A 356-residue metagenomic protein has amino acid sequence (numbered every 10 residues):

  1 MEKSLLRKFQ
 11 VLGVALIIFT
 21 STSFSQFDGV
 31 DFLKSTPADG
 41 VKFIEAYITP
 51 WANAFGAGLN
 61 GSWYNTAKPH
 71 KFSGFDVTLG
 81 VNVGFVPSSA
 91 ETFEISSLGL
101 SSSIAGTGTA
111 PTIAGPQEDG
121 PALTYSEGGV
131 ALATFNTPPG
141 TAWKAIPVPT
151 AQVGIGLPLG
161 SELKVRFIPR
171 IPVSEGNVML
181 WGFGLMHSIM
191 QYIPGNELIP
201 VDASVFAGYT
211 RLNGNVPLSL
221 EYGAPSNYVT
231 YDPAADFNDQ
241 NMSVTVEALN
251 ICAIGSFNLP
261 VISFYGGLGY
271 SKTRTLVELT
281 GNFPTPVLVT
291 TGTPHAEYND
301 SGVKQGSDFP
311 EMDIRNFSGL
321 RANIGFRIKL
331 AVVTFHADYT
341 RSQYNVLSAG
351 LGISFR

Functional and structural regions predicted by a protein language model:
S25-T124, L198: Outer-membrane beta-barrel biogenesis signature
N65-S73, S88, G160, E175 (+3 more regions): Short loop/turn motifs that connect adjacent beta-strands in outer-membrane beta-barrel proteins
T66-K68, V77-V81, A151-L157, F183-H187 (+5 more regions): Residues on the lipid-exposed face of transmembrane beta-strands in outer-membrane beta-barrel proteins
H70, Q117-Y125, G140-F183, H187-I189 (+2 more regions): Glycine- and aromatic-enriched membrane insertion/assembly motifs of diderm outer-membrane and organelle channel
K71-S73, K144-P149, N177-F183, T245-L249 (+3 more regions): Residues that define the transmembrane beta-barrel architecture of outer-membrane proteins
V81-F85, F167-I171, I189, A207-N213 (+5 more regions): Transmembrane beta-strands of outer-membrane beta-barrel pores
A90-T92, G115-P116, T124-W143, P172-V178 (+3 more regions): Extracellular/periplasm-exposed beta-strand and loop segments of Gram-negative cell-envelope proteins, dominated by
L98-L100, T107, D119, Y265-R356: Outer membrane beta-barrel transmembrane domains
